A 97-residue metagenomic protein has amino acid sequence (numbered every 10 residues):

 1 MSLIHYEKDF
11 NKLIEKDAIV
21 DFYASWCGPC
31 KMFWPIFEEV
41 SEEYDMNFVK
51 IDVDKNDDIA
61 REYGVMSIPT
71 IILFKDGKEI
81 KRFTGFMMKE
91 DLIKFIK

Functional and structural regions predicted by a protein language model:
M1-L13: N-terminal "domain-start" segment that seeds a small globular fold
S2-L3, V49, K78-F83: Structural signal for short hydrophobic segments within the conserved structured cores of catalytic domains across
I4-Y6, F22, F37-S41, D45-D58 (+1 more regions): Thiol-based oxidoreductase modules, predominantly thioredoxin-like and allied folds used for disulfide exchange
K12, E62-Y63: Short amphipathic alpha-helix with an adjacent loop that forms part of the alpha/beta core around
L13-Y23: Short active-site neighborhood of thiol/selenol oxidoreductases, capturing the structured segment around
F22-I36: Conserved redox-active cysteine motifs that mediate thiol-disulfide chemistry, especially di-cysteine Cys-X(1-2)-Cys
Y63-I72: Structural micro-motif
L73-K97: Non-catalytic, surface beta->alpha helical segment in thiol-disulfide oxidoreductase systems
